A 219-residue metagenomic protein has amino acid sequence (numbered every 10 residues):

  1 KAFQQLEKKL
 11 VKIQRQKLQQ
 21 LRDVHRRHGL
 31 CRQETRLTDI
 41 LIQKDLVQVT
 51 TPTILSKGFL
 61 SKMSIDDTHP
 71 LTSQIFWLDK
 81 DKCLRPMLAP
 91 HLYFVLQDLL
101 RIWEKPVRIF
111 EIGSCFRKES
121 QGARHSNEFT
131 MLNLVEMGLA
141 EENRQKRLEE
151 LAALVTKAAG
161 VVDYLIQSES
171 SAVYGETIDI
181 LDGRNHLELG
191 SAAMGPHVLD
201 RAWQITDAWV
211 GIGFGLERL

Functional and structural regions predicted by a protein language model:
K1-L219: TRNA-recognition modules of translation machinery and tRNA-sensing kinases, especially anticodon-binding
